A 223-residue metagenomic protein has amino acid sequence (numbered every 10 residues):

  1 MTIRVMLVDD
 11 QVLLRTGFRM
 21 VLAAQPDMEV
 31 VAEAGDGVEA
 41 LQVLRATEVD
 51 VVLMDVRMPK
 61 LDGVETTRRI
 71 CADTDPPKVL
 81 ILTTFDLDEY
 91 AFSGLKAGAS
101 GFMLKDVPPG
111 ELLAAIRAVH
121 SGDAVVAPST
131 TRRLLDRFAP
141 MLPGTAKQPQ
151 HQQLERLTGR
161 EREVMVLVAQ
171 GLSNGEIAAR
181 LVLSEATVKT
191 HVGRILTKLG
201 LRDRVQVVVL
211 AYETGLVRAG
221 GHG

Functional and structural regions predicted by a protein language model:
E33-V51: Acidic, metal-coordinating helix/loop segments flanking the phosphotransfer/catalytic sites of two-component signaling
D36-E39, L61-E65: Acidic catalytic/metal-coordinating carboxylates
D55, T83: Active-site residues of response regulator receiver
M58: Receiver (REC) domain active-site loop signature in two-component systems and cognate sites in sensor histidine kinases
A91-K96, D106-G159, E163, E213-R218: Short, flexible helix-to-coil linker/hinge segments that flank and couple to helix-turn-helix
G171-Q206: Recognition helix of helix-turn-helix DNA-binding domains
L196-G223: Basic, Lys/Arg-enriched C-terminal extension of HTH/homeodomain DNA-binding domains
